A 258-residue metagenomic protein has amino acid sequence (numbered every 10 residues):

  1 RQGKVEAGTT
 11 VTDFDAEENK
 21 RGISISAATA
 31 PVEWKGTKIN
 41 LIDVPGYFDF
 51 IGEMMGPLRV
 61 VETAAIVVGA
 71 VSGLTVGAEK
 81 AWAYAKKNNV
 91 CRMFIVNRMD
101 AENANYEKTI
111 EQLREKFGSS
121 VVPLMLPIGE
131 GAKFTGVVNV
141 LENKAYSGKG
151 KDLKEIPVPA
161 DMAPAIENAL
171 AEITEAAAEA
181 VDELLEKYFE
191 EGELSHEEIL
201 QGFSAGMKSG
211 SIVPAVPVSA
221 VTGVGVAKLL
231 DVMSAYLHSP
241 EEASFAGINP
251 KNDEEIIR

Functional and structural regions predicted by a protein language model:
R1-R258: Structural and coupling elements of P-loop NTPases
